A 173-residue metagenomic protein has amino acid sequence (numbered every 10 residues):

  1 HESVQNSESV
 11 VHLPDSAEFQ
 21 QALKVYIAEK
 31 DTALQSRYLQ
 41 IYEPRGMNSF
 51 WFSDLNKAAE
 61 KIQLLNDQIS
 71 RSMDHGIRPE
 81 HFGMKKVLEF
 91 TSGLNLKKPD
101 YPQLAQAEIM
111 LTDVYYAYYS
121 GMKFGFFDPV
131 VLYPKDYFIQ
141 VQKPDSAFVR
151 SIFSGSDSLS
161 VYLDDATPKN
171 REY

Functional and structural regions predicted by a protein language model:
H1-Y173: Auxiliary tRNA-acceptor-end handling modules of aminoacyl-tRNA synthetases
